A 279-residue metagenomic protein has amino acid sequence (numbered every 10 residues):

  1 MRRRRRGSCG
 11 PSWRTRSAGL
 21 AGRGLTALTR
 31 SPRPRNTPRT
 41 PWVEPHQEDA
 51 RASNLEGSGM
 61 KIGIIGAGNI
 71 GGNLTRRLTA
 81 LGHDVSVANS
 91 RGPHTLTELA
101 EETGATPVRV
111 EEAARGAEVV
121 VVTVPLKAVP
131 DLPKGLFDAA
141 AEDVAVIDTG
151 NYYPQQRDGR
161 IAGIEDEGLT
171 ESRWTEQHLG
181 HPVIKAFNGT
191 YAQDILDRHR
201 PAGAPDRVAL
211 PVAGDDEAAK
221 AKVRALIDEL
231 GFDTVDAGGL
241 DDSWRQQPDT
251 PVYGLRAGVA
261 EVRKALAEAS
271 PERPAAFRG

Functional and structural regions predicted by a protein language model:
M1-P38, W42: C-terminal all-alpha effector/ligand-binding and dimerization domain of prokaryotic HTH-type transcriptional repressors
R33, R39-G59: Short, Lys/Arg-enriched N-terminal segments with co-localized hydrophobic residues within the first ~10-30 amino acids
N54-E102: NAD(P)+-binding Rossmann beta1-loop-alpha1 motif at the extreme N-terminus of oxidoreductases
G104, V110-A145, N151-D158: Rossmann-like NAD(P)-binding element
P107, P182-N188, V235-G239: General beta-strand structural signal in soluble alpha/beta enzymes
G150-K185, G189-A192, R198-H199: Rossmann-fold NAD(P)-binding glycine/threonine-rich loop
P205-G279: Active-site-lining helix/loop region of Rossmann-like oxidoreductase modules
